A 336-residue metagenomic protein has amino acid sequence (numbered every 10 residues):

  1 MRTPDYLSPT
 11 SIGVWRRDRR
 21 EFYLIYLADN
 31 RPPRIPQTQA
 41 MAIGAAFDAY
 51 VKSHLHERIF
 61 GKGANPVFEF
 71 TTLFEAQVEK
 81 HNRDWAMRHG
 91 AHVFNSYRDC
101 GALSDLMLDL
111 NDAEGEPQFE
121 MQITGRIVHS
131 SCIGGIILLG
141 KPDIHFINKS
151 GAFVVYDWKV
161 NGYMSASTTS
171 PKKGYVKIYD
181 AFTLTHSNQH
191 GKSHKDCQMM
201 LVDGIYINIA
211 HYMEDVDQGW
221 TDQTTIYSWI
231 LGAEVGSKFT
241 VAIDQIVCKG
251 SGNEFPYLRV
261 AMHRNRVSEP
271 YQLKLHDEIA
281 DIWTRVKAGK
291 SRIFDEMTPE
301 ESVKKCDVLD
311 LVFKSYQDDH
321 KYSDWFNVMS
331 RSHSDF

Functional and structural regions predicted by a protein language model:
M1-R2, R19-P33, V155, L201-H211: Short amphipathic alpha-helical segments and their helix-coil junctions
D5-F60, E120-M121: Nuclease catalytic cores
L7, D180-T221, T225-F336: Metal-dependent nuclease catalytic regions and adjoining charged, substrate-binding loops involved in nucleic-acid end
Y23-L24, P32-P33, G162-S167, K249-N253: Short catalytic/ligand-binding loop motif for oxyanion handling, primarily in non-cytosolic enzymes, centered on
Q39, I43, A86, W220-Q223: Hydrophobic (often cysteine-bearing) scaffold residues that line and stabilize catalytic clefts of nucleotide/cofactor
A46-V128: A non-catalytic, helix-rich entry segment at domain boundaries
M121-D222: Non-catalytic protein-protein interaction segments used by genome-maintenance enzymes to assemble and couple activities
